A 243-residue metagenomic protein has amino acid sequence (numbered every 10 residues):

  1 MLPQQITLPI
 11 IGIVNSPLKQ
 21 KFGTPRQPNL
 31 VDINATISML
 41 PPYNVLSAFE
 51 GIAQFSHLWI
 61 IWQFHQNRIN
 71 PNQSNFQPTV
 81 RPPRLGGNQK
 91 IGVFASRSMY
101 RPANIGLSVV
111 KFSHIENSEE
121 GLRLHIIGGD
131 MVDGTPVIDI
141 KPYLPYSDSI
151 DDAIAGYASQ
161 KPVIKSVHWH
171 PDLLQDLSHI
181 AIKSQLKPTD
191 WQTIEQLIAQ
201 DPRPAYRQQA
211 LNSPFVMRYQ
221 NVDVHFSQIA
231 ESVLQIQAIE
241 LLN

Functional and structural regions predicted by a protein language model:
L2-A48, I52-Q54, Y146-Q196, Y206: Arg/Lys-rich, positively charged N-terminal/basic patches that mediate binding to nucleic acids
Q4-I10, Y100-V110, Q220: Short coil-to-beta-strand transition motifs
K19, I115-G121: Short, conserved beta-turn/loop elements at beta-strand boundaries and strand-helix junctions
E50-G106, I198-Q200, Y206-L211: Active-site-adjacent substructure of cysteine-protease-like catalytic cores
V110, A210-A230: Basic/aromatic recognition patch in beta-strand/loop cores that engages polyanionic ligands
E119-G129, Q235-A238: Short, solvent-exposed secondary-structure boundary/capping segments
L124-S159: Flexible glycine-rich active-site/ligand-binding loops centered on an Asp-His dyad
D223, I229-N243: Enriched for short, Lys/Arg-rich terminal
